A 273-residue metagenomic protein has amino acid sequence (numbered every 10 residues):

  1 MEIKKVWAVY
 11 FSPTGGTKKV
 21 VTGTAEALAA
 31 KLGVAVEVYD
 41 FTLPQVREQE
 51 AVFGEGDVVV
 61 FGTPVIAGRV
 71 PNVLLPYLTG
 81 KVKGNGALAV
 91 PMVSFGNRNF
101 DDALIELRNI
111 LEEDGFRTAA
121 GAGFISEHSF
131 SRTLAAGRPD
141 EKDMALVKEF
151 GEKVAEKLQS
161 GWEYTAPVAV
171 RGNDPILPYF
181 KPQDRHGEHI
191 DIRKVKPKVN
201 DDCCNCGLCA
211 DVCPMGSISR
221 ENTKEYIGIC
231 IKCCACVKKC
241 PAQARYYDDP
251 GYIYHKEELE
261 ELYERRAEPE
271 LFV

Functional and structural regions predicted by a protein language model:
M1-Y10, T14-V20, A25-T42, Q49-I190 (+2 more regions): FMN-binding flavodoxin-like domain, especially the glycine-rich phosphate-binding loop
P64, K194-P197, K224-E225, I231 (+1 more regions): Generic detector of bulky aromatic hydrophobic side chains
D174-V195, C204-R220: Short, charged low-complexity linear segments at domain edges
K198-I253: Iron-sulfur cluster-binding cysteine motifs and their immediate structural context in ferredoxin-like electron-transfer
